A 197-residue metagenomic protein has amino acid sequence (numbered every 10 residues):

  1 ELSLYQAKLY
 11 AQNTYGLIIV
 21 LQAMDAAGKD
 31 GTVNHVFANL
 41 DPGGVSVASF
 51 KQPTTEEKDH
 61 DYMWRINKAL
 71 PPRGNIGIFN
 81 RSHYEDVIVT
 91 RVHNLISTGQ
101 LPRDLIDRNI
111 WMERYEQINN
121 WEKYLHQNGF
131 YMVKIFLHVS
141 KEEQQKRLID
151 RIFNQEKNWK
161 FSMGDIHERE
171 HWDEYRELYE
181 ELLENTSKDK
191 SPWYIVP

Functional and structural regions predicted by a protein language model:
E1-P197: Glycine-rich phosphate-binding loop of ATP-dependent small-molecule kinases
